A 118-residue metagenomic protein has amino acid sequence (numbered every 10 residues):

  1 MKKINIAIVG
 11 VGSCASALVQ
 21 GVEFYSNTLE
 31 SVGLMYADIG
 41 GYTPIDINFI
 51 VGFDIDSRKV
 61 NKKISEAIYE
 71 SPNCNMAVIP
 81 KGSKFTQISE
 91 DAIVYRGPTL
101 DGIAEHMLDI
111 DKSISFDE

Functional and structural regions predicted by a protein language model:
M1-E118: N-terminal glycine-/serine-/threonine-rich beta1-alpha1-beta2 phosphate-ribose binding loop of Rossmann-like
